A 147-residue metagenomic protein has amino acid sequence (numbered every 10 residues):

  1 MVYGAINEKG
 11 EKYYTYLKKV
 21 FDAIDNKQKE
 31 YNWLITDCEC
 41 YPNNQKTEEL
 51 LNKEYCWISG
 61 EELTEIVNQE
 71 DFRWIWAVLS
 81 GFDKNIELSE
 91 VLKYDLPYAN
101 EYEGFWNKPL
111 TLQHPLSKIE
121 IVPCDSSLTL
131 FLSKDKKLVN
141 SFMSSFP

Functional and structural regions predicted by a protein language model:
M1-E8: Activation corresponds to long, low-complexity, non-globular regions
N7, D25-K27, T36-Y41, F82-D83 (+2 more regions): Short, flexible beta-strand-to-coil junctions
E8-E65: N-terminal interaction modules that seed assembly of large macromolecular complexes
K18-D22, T64-V67, W76, S80 (+1 more regions): Generic detector of well-ordered alpha-helical segments enriched in charged/polar residues, highlighting helical
D22-K29, C40, N68, F72 (+2 more regions): Generic surface-pattern signal
W33, A77, T129: A broad, low-specificity signal marking well-ordered, structured residues that form hydrophobic/aromatic
E48-I121: Surface-exposed, low-hydrophobicity interaction/linker segments
P109-P147: Acidic, proline/glycine-rich low-complexity IDRs
